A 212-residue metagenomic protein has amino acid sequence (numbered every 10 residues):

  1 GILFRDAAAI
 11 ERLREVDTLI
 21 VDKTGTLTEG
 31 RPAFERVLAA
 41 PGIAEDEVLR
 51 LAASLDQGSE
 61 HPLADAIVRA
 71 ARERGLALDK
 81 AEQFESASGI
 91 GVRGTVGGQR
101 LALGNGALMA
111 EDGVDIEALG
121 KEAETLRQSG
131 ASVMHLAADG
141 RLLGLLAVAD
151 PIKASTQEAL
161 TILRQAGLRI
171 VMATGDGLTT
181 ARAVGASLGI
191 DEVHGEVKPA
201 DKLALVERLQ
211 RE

Functional and structural regions predicted by a protein language model:
G1-T26: Membrane-cytosol interface motif
F4, V16, V96-G98, S129-S132 (+1 more regions): Conserved ATP-binding TGD loop and adjacent catalytic N/P-domain core of P-type ATPases
A8-E11, I43-R50, G58, P62-A66 (+4 more regions): Charged, alpha-helix-enriched surfaces in structured cytosolic catalytic cores of large nucleotide-utilizing machines
T18-V114, A131-L143, G177-A186: Cytosolic catalytic regions of ATP/NTP-dependent phosphoryl-transfer enzymes
E124-R127: Nucleotide-sugar donor-binding and catalytic loop/hinge architecture of NDP-sugar-dependent glycosyltransferases
